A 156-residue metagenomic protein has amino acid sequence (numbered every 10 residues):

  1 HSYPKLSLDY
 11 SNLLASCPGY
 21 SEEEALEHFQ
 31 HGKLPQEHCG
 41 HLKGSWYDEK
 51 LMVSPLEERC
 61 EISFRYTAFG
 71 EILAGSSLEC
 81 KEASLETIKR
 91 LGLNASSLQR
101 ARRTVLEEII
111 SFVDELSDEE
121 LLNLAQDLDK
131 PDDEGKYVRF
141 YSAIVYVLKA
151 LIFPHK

Functional and structural regions predicted by a protein language model:
H1-L6, P35-G40, S45, L78 (+2 more regions): Proteins with a high burden of low-complexity, intrinsically disordered sequence enriched in S/T/G/P/A and R, requiring
H1-Q36: Histidine-centered nuclease catalytic patch
K5, M52, D132: Conserved aromatic-histidine-acidic binding/catalytic patches
Y10-G19, F69, S142-K149: Short, Lys/Arg-enriched charge-dense amphipathic segments
F29-Y47, D118-D132: A broadly tuned preference for mixed-charge, low-complexity surface segments
K33-V113: Conserved, surface-exposed functional patches that form binding/active-site neighborhoods
S77-K156: C-terminal, charged low-complexity interaction regions
